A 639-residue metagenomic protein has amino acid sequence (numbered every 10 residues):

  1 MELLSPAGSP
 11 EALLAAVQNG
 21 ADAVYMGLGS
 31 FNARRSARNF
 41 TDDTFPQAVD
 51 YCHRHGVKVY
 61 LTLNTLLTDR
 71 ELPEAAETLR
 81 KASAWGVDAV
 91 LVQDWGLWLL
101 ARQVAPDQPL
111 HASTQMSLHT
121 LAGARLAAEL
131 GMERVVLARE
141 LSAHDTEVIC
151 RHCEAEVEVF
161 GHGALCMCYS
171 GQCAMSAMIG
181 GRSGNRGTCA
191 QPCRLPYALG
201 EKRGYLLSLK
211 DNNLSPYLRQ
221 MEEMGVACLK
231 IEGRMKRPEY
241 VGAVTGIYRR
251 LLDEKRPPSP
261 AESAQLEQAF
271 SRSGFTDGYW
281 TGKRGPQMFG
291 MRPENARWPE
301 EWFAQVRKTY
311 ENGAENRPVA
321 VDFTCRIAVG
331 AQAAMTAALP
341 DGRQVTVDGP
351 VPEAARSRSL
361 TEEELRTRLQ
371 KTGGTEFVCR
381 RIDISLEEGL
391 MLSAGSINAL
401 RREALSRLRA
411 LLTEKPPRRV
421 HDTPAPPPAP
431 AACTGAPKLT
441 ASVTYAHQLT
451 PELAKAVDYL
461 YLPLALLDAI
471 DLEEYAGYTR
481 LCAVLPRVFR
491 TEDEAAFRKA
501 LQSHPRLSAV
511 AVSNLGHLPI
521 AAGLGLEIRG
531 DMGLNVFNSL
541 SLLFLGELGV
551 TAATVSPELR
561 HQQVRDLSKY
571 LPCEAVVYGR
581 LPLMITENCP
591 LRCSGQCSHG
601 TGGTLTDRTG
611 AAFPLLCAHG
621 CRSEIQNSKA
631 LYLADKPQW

Functional and structural regions predicted by a protein language model:
M1-L118, V136-L137, D145-C228, M235-F544 (+1 more regions): Active-site pocket-lining/capping segments in soluble small-molecule metabolic enzymes
L121-A122: Conserved nucleotide-cofactor-binding alpha/beta core module
L130-G131: Hydrophobic alpha-helical bundles that form the membrane domains of multi-pass transporters
